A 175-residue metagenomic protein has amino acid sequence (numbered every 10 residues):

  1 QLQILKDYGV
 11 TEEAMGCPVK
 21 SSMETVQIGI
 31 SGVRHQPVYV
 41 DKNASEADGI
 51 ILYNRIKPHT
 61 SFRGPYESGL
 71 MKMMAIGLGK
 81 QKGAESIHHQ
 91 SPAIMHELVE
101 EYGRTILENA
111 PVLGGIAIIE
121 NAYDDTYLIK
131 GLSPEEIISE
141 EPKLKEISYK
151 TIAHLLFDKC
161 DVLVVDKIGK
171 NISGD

Functional and structural regions predicted by a protein language model:
L2-P65: An acidic, phosphate/nucleotide-engaging active-site surface
V40-N171: Conserved, well-structured core segments that form the ligand-binding/active-site neighborhood of functional domains
G174-D175: Short, intrinsically disordered, charge-balanced linker/junction segments flanking boundaries in proteins
